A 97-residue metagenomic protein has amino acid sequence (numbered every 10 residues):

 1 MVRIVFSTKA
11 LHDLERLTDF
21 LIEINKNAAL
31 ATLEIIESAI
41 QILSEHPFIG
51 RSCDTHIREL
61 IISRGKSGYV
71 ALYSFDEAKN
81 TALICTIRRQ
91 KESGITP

Functional and structural regions predicted by a protein language model:
M1-I57, P97: Basic, Lys/Arg-enriched alpha-helical interface segments
L21, S67-P97: Enriched for short, Lys/Arg-rich terminal
I42, S63, I87: Conserved catalytic core of Hanks-type protein kinase domains
E45-T81: Basic/aromatic recognition patch in beta-strand/loop cores that engages polyanionic ligands
